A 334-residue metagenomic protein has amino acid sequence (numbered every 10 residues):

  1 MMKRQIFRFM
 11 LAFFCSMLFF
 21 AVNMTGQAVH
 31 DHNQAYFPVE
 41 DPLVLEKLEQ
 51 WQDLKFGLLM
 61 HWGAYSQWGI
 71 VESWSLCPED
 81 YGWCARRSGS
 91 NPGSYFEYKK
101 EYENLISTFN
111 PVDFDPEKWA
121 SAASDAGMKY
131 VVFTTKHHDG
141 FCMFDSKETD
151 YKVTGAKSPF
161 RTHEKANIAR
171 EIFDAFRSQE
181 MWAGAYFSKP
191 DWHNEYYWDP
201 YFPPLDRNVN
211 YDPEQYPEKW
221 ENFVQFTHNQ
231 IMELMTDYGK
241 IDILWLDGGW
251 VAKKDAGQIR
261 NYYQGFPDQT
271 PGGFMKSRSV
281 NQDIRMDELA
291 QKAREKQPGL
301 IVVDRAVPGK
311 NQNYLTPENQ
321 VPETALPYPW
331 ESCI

Functional and structural regions predicted by a protein language model:
M2-L11: Bacterial N-terminal signal peptides that target proteins for export
M10-A21: Bacterial N-terminal signal peptides
Q27-I334: Mature catalytic domains of secreted/periplasmic carbohydrate-active enzymes
